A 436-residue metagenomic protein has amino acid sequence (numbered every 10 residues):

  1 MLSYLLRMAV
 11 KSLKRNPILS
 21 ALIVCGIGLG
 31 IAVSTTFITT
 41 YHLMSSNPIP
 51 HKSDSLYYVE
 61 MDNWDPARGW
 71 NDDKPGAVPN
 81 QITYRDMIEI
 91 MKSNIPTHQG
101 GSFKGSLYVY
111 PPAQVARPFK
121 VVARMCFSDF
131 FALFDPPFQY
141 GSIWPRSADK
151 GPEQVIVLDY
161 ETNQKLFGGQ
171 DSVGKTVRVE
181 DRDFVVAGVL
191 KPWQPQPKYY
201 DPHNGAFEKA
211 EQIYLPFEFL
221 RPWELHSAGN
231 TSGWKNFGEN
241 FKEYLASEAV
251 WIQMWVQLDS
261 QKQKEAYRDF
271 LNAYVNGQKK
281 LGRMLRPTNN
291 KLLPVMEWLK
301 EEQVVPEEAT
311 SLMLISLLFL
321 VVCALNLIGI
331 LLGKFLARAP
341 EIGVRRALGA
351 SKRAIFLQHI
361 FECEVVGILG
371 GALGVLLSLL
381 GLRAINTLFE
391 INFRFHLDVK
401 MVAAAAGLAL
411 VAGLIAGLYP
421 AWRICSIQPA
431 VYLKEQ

Functional and structural regions predicted by a protein language model:
S3-Y4, K11, R15, V275-I315 (+2 more regions): Membrane-helix entry/capping segments
N16-P50: Short, strongly hydrophobic transmembrane alpha-helices
S20-A21, L312, L376, V399-G407: Hydrophobic alpha-helical transmembrane segments
V33, M401-Q436: C-terminal membrane-exit region of the final transmembrane helix in multipass inner-membrane proteins
F37-P111, R117, E248-Q253: Membrane-proximal extracellular/periplasmic loop immediately following the first transmembrane helix
N63-N80, G101-D129, W144-I156, R178 (+1 more regions): Short acidic/polar micro-motifs at solvent-exposed secondary-structure junctions
S128-I143, Q154-E302: Mid-to-C-terminal secondary-structure elements that act as membrane-proximal/extracytoplasmic interface segments
L325, L332, P340-N386, A403-A412 (+1 more regions): Transmembrane alpha-helical interface segments in multi-pass membrane proteins
